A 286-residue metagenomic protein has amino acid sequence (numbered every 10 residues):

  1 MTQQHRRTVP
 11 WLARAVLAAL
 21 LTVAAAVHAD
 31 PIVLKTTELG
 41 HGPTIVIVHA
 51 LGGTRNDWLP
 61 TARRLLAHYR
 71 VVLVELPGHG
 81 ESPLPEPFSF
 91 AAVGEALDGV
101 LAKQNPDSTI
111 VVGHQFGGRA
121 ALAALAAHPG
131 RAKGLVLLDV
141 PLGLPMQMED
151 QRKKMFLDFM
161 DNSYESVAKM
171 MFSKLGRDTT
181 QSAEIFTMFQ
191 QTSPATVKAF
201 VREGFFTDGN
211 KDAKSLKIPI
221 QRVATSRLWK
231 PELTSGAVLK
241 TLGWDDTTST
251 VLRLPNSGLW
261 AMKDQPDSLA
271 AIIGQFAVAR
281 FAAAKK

Functional and structural regions predicted by a protein language model:
T2-V16: Bacterial N-terminal signal peptides that target proteins for export
V23-A26: N-terminal signal peptide c-region/cleavage motif recognized by signal peptidases
I32, T37-L39, L73-V112, F116: Active-site loop/oxyanion-hole signature of alpha/beta-hydrolase fold enzymes
I32, T37-P83: Conserved HGGG/HGGXW glycine-rich cap/lid loop of the alpha/beta-hydrolase fold
L122, A126, K133-N162: Flexible "cap/lid" loop of the alpha/beta hydrolase fold
M146-Q147, F159-K217: Conserved alpha/beta-hydrolase catalytic His-Asp/Glu region
I220-K263: Conserved loop-alpha-helix segment in the C-terminal half of the alpha/beta-hydrolase fold that carries the catalytic
T247-K286: Catalytic active-site module of serine/aspartate enzymes centered on a nucleophile-bearing elbow/loop
